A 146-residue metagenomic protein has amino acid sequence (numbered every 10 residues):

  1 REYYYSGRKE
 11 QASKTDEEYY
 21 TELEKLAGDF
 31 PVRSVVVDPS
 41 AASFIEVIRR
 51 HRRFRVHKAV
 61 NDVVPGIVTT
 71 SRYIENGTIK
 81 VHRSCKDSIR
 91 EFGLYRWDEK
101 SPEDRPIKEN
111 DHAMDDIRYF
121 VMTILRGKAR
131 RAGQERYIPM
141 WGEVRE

Functional and structural regions predicted by a protein language model:
R1-K108, G127-R131, M140-E146: Mg2+-dependent endonuclease catalytic cores in nucleic-acid-processing enzymes, primarily RNase H-like
I107-A129, G133: Acidic, Mg2+-coordinating catalytic module of metal-dependent nucleases/exonucleases that use a two-metal-ion mechanism
R136-Y137: Extracytoplasmic beta-strand-rich oligomerization domains located immediately C-terminal to a leader/signal peptide
